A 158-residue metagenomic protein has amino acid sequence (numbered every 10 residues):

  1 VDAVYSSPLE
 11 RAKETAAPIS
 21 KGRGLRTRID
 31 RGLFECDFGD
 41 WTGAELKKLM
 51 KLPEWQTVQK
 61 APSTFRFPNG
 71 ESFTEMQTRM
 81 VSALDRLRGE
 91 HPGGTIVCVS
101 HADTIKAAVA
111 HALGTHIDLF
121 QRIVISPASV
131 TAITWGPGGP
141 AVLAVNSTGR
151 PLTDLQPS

Functional and structural regions predicted by a protein language model:
V1-Q56: Phosphate-coordination/substrate-recognition cap region in phosphate-metabolizing enzymes
Y5, L9, F73, Q77-V81: Amphipathic, non-transmembrane alpha-helical scaffold segments
R11, T104-I105: Alpha-helix capping/helix-boundary segments
C36-K47, G89, G94-T95, H111-S158: Acidic, low-complexity terminal tails and accessory targeting/binding regions of phosphate-metabolizing enzymes
E54-E75: Short glycine/proline- and acidic residue-enriched helix-loop micro-motifs that form flexible lids or anion-recognition
Q77, V81-G89, V109: Generic structural signal for well-ordered alpha-helical scaffold segments
H101: Short basic (Lys/Arg) and small-residue
